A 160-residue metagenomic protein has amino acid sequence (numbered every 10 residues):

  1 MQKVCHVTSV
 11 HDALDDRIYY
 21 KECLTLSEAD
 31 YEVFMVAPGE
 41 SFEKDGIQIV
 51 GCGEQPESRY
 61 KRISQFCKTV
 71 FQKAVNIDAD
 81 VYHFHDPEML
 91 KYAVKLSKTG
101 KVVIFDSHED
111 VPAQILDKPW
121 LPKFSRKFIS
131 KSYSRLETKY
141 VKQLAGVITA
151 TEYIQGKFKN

Functional and structural regions predicted by a protein language model:
M1-V4: Extreme N-terminal starter segment of soluble prokaryotic enzymes
H6-R62, K73, Y153-K159: N-terminal strand-loop element at the rim of the active site of nucleotide-sugar-dependent glycosyltransferases
A13-D15, A79, F105-K123: A short, histidine- and acid-enriched strand-loop-helix "catalytic/donor-clamping" loop that lines the nucleotide-sugar
K68-V75, K95, F105, V111-Q114 (+1 more regions): Membrane-proximal helix-turn-helix segments that form the acceptor-binding/catalytic region of lipid-linked
F71-L90, K101-I104: Short N-terminal targeting/anchoring amphipathic segment
D86, S107-E109, T151-E152: Helix N-cap/beta->alpha junction signal
M89-A93, Q155-G156: Short, well-ordered alpha-helical microsegments
K142-Q143, I148-T149, Y153-N160: Helix-loop-beta element that forms the nucleotide-linked donor phosphate-binding surface in glycosyltransferases
